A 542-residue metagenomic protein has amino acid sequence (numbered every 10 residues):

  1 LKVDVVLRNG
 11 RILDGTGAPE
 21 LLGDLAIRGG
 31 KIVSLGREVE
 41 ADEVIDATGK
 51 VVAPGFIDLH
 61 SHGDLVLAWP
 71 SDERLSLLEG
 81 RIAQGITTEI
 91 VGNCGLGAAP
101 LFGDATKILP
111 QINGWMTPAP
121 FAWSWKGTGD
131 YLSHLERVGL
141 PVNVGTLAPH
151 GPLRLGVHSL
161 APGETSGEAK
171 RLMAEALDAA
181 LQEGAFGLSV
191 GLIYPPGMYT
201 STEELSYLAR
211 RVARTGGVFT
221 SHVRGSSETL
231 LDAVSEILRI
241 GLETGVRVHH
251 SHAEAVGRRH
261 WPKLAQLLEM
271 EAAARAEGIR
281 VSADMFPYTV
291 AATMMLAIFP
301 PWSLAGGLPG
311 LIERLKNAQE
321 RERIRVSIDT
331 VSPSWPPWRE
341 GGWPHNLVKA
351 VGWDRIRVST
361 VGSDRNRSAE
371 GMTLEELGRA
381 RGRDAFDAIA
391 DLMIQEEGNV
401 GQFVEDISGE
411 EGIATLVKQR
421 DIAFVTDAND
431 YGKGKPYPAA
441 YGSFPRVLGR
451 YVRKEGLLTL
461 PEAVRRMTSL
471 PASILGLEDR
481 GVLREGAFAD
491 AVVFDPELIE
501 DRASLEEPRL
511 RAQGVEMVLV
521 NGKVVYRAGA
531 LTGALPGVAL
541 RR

Functional and structural regions predicted by a protein language model:
L1-V6, R11-G55, L75, D501: Histidine-rich, glycine-flanked metal-binding segment
G10, L25, G30, G49 (+13 more regions): Divalent metal-coordination and catalytic microenvironments
G10, T415-D421, T426-D427, V492-L540: C-terminal cap of metal-dependent C-N hydrolases
L13-D24, V400-I407, G412-I413, E455 (+2 more regions): Acidic, glycine-enriched loop/beta-strand segments at the rims of small-molecule binding/catalytic pockets
V51-L78: Di-metal (Zn2+ and/or Mg2+/Mn2+) metal-binding site signature of metallo-dependent hydrolases with the MBL/beta-CASP
S71-F186, I279-A283: Divalent-metal coordination cores built from histidine and acidic residues
L135, L140-V157, A161-G167, M173-Y194 (+3 more regions): Active-site neighborhoods of metal-dependent hydrolases
A179-I237: Divalent metal-binding pocket/active-site signature
